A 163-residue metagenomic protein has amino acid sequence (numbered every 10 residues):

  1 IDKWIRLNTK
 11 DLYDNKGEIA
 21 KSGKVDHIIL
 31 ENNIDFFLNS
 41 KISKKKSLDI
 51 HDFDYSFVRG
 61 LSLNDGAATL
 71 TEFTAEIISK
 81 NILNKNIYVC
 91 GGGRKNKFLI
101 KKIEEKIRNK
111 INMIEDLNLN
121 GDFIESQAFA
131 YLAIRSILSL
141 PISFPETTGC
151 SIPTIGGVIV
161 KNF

Functional and structural regions predicted by a protein language model:
I1-L12: Loop-centered beta-sheet repeat module
D2, E72, E115-F163: Glycine-rich phosphate-binding/hydrolytic loop that grips phosphoryl groups
R6, E76-K80, Y131-R135: Short glycine/serine- and small hydrophobic-enriched flexible loop segments
K10-N86, K97-E105: A contiguous, well-structured pocket-lining segment that forms one wall/lid of small-molecule binding clefts in soluble
K85-N96, S126: Glycine-rich beta-strand-to-loop/alpha-helix junction loops that act as flexible
G92-G93, E104-N109: Active/binding-pocket-proximal capping segment
N96-L99, N120-D122: Short active-site-adjacent structural elements
I111-M113: Generic structural signal for residues in well-ordered beta-strands
